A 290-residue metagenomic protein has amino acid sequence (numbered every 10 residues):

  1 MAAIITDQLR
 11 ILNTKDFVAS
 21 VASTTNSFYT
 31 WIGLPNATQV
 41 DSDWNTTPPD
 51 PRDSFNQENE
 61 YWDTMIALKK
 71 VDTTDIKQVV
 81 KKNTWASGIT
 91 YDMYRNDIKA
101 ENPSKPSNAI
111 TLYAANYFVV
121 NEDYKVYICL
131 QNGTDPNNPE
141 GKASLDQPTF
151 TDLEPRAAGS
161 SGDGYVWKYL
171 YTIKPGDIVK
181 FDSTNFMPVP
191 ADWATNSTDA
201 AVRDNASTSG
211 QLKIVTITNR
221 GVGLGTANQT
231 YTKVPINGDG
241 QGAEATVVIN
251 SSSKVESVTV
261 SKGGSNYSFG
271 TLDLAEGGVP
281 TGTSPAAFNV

Functional and structural regions predicted by a protein language model:
M1-S207, A287-N289: Tryptophan-rich substrate-binding surfaces of secreted polymer-degrading and adhesive proteins
D163-V290: Conserved, function-critical positions that sit in or immediately flank catalytic and ligand-binding motifs
